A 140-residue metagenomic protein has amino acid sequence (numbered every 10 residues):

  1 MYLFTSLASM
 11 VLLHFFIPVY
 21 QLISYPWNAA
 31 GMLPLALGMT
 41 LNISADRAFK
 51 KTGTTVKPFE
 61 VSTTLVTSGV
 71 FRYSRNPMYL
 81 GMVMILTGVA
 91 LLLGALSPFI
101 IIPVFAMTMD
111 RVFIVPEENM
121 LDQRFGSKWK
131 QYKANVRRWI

Functional and structural regions predicted by a protein language model:
M1-S68, L80-I140: Membrane-anchoring alpha-helices and their flanking helix-loop junctions
V70-Y73: Generic transmembrane alpha-helix motif of multi-pass integral membrane proteins
N76: Extended, alpha-helix-rich binding/interface surfaces that flank or overlap catalytic cores and mediate recognition
